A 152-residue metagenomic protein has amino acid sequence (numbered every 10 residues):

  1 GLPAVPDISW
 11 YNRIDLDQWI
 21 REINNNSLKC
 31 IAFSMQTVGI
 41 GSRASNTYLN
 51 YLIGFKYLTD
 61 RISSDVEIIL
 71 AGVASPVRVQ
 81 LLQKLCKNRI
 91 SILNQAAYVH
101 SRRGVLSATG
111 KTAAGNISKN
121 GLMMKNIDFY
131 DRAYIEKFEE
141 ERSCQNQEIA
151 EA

Functional and structural regions predicted by a protein language model:
G1-C86, S91, Q95-A97: Eukaryote-skewed repeat-based solenoidal scaffolds used as protein-protein interaction platforms, primarily
V73-A152: C-terminal accessory extensions appended to soluble enzyme cores
